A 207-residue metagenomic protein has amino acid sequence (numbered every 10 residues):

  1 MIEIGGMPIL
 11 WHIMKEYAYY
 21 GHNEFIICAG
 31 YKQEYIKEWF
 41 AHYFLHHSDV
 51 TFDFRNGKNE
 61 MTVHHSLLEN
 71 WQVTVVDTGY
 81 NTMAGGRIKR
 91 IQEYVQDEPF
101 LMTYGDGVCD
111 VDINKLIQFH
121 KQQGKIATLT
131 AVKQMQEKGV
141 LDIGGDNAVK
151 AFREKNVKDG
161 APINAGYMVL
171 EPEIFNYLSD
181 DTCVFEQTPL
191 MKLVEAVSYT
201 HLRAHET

Functional and structural regions predicted by a protein language model:
M1-L45, V75: N-terminal glycine-rich phosphate-binding loop and ensuing alpha1 helix
F40, C109-D181: Conserved core of the sugar-phosphate nucleotidyltransferase
Y43-E69: Short mixed-charge
T82-R90: Glycine-rich, basic loop-to-helix element that forms the pyrophosphate-binding segment of sugar-nucleotide handling
F100: Short aromatic/hydrophobic "clamp" motif used to bind/position activated sugar donors
T103-Y104: Active-site acidic Asp-centered loop
S179-M191: Donor nucleotide-sugar recognition loop
T200-T207: Conserved small/polar residues in nucleotide/adenosyl-binding loops
